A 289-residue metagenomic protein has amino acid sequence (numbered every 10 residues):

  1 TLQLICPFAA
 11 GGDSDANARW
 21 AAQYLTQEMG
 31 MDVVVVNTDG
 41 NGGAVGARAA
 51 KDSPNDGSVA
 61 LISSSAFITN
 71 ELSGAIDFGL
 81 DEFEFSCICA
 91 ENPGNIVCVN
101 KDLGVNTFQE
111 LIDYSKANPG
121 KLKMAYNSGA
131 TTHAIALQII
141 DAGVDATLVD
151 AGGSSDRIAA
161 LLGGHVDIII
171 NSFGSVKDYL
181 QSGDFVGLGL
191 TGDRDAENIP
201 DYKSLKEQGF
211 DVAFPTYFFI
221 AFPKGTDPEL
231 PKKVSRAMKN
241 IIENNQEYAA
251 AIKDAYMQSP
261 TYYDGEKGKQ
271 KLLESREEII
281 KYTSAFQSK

Functional and structural regions predicted by a protein language model:
T1-E82, K121, A130-T132, D141-I170 (+3 more regions): N-terminal (or domain-start) structured segment
L2, L25, A49-S58, L72-D156 (+2 more regions): Hinge/capping helix and adjacent helix->loop/strand transition within the periplasmic-binding protein
A9-G11, S65-A66, N100-V105, Y126-T131 (+4 more regions): Short coil/turn segments
S65-I76, A134-A142, I168-D201: A ligand-binding cleft/hinge motif common to bilobed small-molecule-binding domains
L162, K267-E274: Membrane-helix entry/capping segments
V176-A249, E274-E277: C-terminal lobe and pocket-closing loops of periplasmic/extracytoplasmic Venus-flytrap solute-binding proteins
L205, T261-D264: A short gly/proline-enriched turn/hairpin at secondary-structure junctions
